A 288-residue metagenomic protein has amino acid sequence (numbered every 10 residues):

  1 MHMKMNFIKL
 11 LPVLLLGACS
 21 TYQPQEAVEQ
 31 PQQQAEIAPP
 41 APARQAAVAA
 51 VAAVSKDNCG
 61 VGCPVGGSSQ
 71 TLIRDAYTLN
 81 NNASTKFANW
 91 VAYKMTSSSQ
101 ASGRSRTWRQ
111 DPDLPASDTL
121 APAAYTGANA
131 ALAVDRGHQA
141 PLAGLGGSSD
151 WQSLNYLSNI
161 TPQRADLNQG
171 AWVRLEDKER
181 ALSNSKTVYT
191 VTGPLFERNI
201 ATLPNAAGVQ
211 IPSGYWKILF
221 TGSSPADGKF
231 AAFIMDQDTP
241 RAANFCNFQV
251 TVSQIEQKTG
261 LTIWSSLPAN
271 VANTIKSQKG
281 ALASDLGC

Functional and structural regions predicted by a protein language model:
K4-V13: Sec-dependent signal peptide recognition, specifically the positively charged N-region followed immediately by
K9, C59-P64, E197-P204: Short Pro/Gly-enriched beta-strand edge/turn motifs at strand-loop
G17-A18: C-terminal motif of bacterial Sec signal peptides marking the signal peptidase cleavage site
T21-N89, M95-T96, A269-C288: N-terminal module-boundary/linker segments of secreted carbohydrate-active enzymes
Q23, S98-S99, T221-S223: Short regulatory "switch" loops immediately downstream of catalytic or recognition motifs within protein catalytic
T71-R136: Short, His- and charge-rich active-site/binding loops that engage polyanionic ligands
A116-C288: Domain-level detector of nuclease and nuclease-like folds in predominantly extracellular/periplasmic contexts
